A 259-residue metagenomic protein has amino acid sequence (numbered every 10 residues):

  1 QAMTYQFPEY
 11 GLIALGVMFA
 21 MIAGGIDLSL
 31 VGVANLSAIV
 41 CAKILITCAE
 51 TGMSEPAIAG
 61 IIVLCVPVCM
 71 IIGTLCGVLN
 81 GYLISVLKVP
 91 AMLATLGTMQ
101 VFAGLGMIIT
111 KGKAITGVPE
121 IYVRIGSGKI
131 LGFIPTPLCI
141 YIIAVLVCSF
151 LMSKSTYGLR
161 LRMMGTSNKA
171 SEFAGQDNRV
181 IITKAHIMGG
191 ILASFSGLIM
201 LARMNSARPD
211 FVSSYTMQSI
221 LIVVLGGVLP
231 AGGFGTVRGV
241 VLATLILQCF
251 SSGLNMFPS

Functional and structural regions predicted by a protein language model:
Q1-T51, Y82-V89, V224-V237: Single transmembrane alpha-helix segments in multi-pass membrane proteins
A2-E9, I61-I71, L138, F211-S219: Structural signature of hydrophobic alpha-helical transmembrane segments
F7-Y10, A14, M18, V31 (+16 more regions): Small-residue faces within membrane-embedded alpha-helices
F19, K43, C48, T74-L87 (+7 more regions): Membrane-interface helix caps of multi-pass small-molecule transporters
A49-T98, L242-A243: Alpha-helical transmembrane segments within multi-pass membrane transporters and channels
I61-C69, L75-N80, G132-R208: Helix-loop-helix "hairpin" substructures at the membrane interface of multi-pass membrane proteins
L87, A91-K154, I181-K184, R203-V212 (+1 more regions): Transmembrane helix-bundle core of multi-pass membrane transporters and related energy-transducing complexes
A193, R203-S259: Transmembrane alpha-helical segments in multi-pass inner-membrane proteins
